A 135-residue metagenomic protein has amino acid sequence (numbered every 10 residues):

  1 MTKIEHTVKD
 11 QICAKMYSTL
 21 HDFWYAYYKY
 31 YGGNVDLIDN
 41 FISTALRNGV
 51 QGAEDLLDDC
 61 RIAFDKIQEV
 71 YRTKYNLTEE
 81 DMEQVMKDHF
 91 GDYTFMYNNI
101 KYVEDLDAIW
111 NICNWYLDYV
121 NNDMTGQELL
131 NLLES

Functional and structural regions predicted by a protein language model:
I4-D39: Short terminal alpha-helical segments
Y25-E128: Acidic, low-complexity, intrinsically disordered interaction modules
N131-S135: Short acidic DE-rich linear segments
